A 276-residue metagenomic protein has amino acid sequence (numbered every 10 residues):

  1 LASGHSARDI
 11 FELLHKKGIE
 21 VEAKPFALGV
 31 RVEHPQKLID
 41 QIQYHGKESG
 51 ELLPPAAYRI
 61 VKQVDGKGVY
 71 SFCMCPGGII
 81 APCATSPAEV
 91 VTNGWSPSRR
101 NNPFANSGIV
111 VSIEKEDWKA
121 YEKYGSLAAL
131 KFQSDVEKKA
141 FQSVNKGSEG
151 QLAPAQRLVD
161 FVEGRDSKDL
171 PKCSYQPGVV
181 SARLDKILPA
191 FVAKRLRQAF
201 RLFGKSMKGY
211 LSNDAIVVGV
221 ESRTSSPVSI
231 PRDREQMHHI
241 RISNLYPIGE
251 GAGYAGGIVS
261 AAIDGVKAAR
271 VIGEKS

Functional and structural regions predicted by a protein language model:
L1-S276: Residues forming the flavin
